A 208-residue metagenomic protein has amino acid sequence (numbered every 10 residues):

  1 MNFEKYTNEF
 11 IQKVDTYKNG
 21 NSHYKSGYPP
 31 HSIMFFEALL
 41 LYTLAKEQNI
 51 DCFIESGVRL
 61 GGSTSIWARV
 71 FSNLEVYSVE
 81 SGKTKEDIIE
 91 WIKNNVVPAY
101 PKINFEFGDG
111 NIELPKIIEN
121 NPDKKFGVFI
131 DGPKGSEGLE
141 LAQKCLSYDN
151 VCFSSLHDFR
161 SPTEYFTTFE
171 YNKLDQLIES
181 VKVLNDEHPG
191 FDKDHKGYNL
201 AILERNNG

Functional and structural regions predicted by a protein language model:
M1-P30: Rossmann-like AdoMet
S26-S32, A38-G208: S-adenosylmethionine/decaboxylated-SAM
